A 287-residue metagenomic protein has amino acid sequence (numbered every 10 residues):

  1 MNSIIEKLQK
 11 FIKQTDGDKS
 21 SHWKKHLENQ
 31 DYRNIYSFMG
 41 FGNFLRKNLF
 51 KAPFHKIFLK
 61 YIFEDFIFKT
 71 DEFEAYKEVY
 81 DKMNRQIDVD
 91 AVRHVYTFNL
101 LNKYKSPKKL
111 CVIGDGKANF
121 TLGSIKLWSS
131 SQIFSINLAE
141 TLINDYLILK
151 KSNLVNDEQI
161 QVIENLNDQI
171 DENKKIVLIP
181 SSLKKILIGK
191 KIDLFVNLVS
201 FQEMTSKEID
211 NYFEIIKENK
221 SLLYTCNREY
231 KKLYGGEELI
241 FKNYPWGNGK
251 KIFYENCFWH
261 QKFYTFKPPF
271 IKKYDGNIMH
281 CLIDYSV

Functional and structural regions predicted by a protein language model:
M1-V89, K267, Y274-L282: N-terminal accessory regions of S-adenosyl-L-methionine
A91-K108: Conserved alpha-helix/loop element of class I SAM-dependent methyltransferases that forms part of the SAM/SAH-binding
P107-K117: Conserved class I S-adenosyl-L-methionine
K117-S129: Conserved SAM-binding loop of SAM-dependent methyltransferases across substrates and taxa, primarily the Class I
L147-I188: S-adenosyl-L-methionine
V196: A conserved beta-strand element that flanks and buttresses the S-adenosyl-L-methionine
E203-I216: A short, conserved alpha-helix within the catalytic core of class I
N219-K231: Conserved beta-strand signature within the Rossmann-like core of class I S-adenosyl-L-methionine
